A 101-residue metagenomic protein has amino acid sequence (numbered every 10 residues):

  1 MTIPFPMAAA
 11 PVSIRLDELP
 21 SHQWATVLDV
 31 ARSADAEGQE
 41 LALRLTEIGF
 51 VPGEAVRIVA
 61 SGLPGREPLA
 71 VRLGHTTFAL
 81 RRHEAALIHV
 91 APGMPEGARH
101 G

Functional and structural regions predicted by a protein language model:
R15, L41-E47, V59: Short, conserved secondary-structure segments in the cores of folded domains
S21-E37: Short, basic/aromatic beta-hairpin or loop at an interaction surface
E37-R44, P64: Short alpha-helix capping/helix-loop boundary micro-motifs
L63-R72: Short, Lys/Arg- and Gly-enriched loop/turn segments at beta-strand edges
H83-G101: Glycine- and charge-enriched low-complexity intrinsically disordered segments
